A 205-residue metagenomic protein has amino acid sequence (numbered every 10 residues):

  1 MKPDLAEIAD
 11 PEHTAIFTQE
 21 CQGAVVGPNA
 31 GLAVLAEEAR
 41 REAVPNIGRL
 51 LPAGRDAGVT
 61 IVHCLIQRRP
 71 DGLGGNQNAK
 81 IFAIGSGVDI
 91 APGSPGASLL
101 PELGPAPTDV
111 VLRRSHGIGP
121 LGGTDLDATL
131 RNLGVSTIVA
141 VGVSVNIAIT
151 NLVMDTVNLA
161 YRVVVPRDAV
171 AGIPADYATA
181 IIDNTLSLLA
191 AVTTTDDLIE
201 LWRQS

Functional and structural regions predicted by a protein language model:
M1-A106, W202-Q204: Active-site acidic carboxylates
D56-V59, G134, A160: Glycine-centered short loops/turns at secondary-structure junctions
G93-V139: Internal catalytic-core helix/loop-beta-alpha segment that presents or stabilizes conserved functional determinants
V139-G142, A160-A175: A short glycine-rich beta-strand->turn/loop micro-motif centered on a GG-aromatic cluster
V145-L152: Short glycine/serine/threonine-rich phosphate/pyrophosphate-binding segments that cradle anionic phosphate groups
P174-L186: Active-site-proximal loop->helix
S187-S205: A charged, well-structured terminal subsegment
